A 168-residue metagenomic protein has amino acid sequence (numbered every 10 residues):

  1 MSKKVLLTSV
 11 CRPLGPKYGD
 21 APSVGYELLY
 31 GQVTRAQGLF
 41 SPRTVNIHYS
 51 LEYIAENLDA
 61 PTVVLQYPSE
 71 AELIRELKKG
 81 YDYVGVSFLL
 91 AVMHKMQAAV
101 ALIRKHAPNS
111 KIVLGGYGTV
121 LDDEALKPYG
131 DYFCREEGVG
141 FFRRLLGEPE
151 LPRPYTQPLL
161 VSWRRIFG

Functional and structural regions predicted by a protein language model:
S2-G168: Acidic, low-complexity intrinsically disordered segments
